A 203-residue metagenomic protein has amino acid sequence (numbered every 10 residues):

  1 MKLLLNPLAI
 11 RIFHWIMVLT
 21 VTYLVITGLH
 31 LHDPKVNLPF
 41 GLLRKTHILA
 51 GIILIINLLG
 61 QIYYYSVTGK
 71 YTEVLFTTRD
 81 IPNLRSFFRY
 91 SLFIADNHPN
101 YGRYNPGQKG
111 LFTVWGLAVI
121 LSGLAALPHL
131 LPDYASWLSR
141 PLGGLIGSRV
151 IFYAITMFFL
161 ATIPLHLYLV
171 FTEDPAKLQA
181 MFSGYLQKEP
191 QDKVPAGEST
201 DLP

Functional and structural regions predicted by a protein language model:
M1-P203: Membrane-embedded alpha-helical bundles that constitute the cytochrome b-like, heme-associated redox core of multi-pass
